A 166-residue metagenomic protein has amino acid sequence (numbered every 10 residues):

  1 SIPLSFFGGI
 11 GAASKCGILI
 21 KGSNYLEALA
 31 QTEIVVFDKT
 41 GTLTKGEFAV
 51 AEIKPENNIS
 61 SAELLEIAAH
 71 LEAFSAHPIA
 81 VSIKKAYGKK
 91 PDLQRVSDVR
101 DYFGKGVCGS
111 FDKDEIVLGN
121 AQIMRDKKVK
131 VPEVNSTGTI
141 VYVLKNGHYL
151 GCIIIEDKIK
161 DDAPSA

Functional and structural regions predicted by a protein language model:
S1-A166: Cytosolic catalytic headpiece of P-type ATPases
